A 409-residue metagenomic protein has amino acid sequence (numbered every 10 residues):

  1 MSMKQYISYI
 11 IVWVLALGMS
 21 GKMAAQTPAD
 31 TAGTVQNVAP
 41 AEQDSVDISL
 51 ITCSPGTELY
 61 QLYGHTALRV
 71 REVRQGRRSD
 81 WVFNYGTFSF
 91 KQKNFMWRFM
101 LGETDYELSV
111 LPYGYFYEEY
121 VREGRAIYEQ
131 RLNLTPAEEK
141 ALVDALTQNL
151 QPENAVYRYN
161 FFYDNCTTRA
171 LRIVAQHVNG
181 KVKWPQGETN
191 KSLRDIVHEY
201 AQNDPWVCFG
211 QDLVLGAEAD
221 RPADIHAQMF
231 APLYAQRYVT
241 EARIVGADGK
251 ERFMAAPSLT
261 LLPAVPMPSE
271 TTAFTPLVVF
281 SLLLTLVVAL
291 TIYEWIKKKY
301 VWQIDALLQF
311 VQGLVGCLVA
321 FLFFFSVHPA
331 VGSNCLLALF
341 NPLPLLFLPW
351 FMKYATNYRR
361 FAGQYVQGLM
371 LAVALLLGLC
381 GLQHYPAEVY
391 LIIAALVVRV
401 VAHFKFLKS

Functional and structural regions predicted by a protein language model:
M1-T31, S409: Bacterial Sec-dependent N-terminal signal peptides
V12-W13, L17-S20, A24, A145-Q151 (+2 more regions): The feature marks either
Q26-E42: Cleaved targeting-peptide boundary
D44-R125: Glycine-rich catalytic cores of cysteine/serine-nucleophile enzymes that process amide/ester linkages in cell-envelope
Y117-K191, V401: Active-site nucleophile-His-acid catalytic modules used for acyl/amide transfer and hydrolysis across diverse enzymes
F162-Q236, E241: Soluble non-transmembrane domains of integral membrane proteins
D212-L308, G313, A320, V327: Non-cytosolic juxtamembrane linkers/loops that tether extracellular or periplasmic domains to nearby transmembrane
A289-I296, Q303-A306, F310-S409: Generic detector of multi-pass transmembrane helix bundles and their immediately adjacent loops in polytopic membrane
